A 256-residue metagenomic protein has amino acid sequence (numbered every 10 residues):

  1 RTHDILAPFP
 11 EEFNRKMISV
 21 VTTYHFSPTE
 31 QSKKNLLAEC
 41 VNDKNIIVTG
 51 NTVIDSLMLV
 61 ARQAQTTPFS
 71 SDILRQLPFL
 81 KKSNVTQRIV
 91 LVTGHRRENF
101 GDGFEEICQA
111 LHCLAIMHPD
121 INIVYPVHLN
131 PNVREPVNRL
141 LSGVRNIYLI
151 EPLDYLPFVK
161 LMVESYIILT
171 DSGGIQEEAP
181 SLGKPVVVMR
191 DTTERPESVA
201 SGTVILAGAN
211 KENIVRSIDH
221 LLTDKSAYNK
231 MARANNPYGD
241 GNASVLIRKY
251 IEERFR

Functional and structural regions predicted by a protein language model:
R1-Y125, N130-R256: Nucleotide-activated sugar donor-binding and catalytic core shared by glycosyltransferases and related lipid-linked
